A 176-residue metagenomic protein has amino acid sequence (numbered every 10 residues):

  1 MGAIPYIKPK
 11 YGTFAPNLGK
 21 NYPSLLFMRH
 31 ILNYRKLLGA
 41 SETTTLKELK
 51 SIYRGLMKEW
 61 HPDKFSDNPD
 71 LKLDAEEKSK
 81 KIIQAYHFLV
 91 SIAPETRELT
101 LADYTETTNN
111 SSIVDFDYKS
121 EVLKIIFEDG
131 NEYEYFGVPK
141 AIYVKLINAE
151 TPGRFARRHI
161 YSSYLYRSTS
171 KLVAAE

Functional and structural regions predicted by a protein language model:
K8-K10: Short linear segments in intrinsically disordered or otherwise low-structure-confidence regions
T13, G19-K64: N-terminal J-domain/J-like co-chaperone modules of DnaJ/Hsp40 proteins
L49, K78, I82, P152: Hydrophobic (often cysteine-bearing) scaffold residues that line and stabilize catalytic clefts of nucleotide/cofactor
S51-E59, D74, K78, Y86: N-terminal non-globular leader segments, chiefly Sec-dependent signal peptides
N68-K72: Short, surface-exposed loop/turn segments at secondary-structure junctions
K78-E98: Short, structured interface segments
D103-E176: Accessory regions outside conserved functional cores
